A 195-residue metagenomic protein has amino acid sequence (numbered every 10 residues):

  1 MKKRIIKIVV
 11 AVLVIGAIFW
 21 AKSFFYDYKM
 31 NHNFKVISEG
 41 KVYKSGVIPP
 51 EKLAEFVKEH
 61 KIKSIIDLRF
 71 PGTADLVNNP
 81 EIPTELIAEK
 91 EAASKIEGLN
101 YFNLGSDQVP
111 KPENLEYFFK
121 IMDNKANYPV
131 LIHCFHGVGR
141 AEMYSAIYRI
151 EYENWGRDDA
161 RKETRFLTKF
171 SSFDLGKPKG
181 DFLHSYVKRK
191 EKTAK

Functional and structural regions predicted by a protein language model:
K2-L131, Y144-K195: Cys-dependent protein tyrosine phosphatase-like superfamily
C134: Short cysteine clusters
G137: Glycine-rich, flexible loop motifs
A141: Ser/Thr-glycine-rich phosphate-binding loops at phosphate-binding pockets of nucleotides, nucleotide cofactors
